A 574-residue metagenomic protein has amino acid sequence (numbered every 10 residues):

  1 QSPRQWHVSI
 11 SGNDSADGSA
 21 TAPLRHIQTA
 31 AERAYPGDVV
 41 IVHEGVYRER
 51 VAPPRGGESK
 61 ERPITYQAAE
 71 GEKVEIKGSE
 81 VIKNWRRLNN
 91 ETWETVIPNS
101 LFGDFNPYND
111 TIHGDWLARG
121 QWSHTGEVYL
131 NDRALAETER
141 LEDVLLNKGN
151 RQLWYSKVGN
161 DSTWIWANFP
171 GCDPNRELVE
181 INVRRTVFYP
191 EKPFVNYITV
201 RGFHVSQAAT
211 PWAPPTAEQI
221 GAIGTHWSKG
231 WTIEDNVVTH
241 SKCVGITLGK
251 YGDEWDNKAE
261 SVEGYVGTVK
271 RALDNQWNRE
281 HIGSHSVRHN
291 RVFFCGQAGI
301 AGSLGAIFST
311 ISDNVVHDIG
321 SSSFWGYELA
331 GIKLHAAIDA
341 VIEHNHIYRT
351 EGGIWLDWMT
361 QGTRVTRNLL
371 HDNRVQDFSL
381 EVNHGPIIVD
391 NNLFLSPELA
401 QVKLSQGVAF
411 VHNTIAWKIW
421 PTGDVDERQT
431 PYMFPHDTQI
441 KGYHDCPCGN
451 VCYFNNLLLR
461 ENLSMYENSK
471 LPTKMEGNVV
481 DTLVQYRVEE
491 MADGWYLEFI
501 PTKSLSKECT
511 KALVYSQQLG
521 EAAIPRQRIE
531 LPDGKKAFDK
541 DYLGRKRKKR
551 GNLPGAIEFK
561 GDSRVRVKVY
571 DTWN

Functional and structural regions predicted by a protein language model:
P3-W227, T232, V237-T239, T247 (+5 more regions): Extracellular polysaccharide-degrading/modifying enzymes targeting complex plant/algal/animal polysaccharides
S59, T186-F188, T210-H226, K242-Q518 (+1 more regions): Glycine- and acidic/polar-rich repeat regions and solenoidal domains
